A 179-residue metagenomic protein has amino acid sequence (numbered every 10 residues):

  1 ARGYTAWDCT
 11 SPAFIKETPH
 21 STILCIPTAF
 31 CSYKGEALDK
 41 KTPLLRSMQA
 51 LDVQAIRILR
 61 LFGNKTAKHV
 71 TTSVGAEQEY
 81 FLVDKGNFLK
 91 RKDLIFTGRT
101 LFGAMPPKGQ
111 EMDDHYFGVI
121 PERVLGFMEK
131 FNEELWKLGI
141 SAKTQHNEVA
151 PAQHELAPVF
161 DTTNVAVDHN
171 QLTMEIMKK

Functional and structural regions predicted by a protein language model:
A1-K179: Glycine-rich, acidic/polar active-site loops that bind/position phosphate-bearing ligands
